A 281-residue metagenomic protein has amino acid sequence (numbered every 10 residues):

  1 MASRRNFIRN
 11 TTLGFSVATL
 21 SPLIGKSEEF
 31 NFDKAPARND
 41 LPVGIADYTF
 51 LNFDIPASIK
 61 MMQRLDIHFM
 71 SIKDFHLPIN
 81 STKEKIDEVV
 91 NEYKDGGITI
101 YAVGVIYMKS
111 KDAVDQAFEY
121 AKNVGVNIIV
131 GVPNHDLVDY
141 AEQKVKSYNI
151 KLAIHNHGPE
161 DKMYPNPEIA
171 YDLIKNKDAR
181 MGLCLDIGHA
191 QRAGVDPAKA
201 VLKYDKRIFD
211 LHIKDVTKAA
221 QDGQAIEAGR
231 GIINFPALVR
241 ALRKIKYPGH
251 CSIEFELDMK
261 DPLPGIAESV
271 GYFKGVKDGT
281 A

Functional and structural regions predicted by a protein language model:
A2-P42, N52-H68, P167, D172 (+2 more regions): Histidine-acidic metal/acid-base catalytic patches
T12-L20, A35, E92, T99-G182 (+3 more regions): Active-site acidic/histidine proton-transfer and metal-coordination neighborhood in alpha/beta enzyme cores
E28, E84-K85, V89, Y93: Conserved short beta-strand elements that form part of the metal-binding/catalytic scaffold of enzyme active sites
L41-D47, M70-I72, I100-V105, I129-G131 (+4 more regions): Hydrophobic faces of well-ordered beta-strands that scaffold small-molecule active sites in alpha/beta enzyme cores
A46-F50, K73-L77, V105-M108, N134 (+4 more regions): Active-site beta-loop-alpha junctions enriched in small/polar residues
L51, T82, S110-K111, N134 (+2 more regions): A conditional alpha-helix N-cap/helix-loop micro-motif detector
S71-E88: Glycine-rich, proline-tolerant flexible connector loops at the mouths of alpha/beta enzymes
